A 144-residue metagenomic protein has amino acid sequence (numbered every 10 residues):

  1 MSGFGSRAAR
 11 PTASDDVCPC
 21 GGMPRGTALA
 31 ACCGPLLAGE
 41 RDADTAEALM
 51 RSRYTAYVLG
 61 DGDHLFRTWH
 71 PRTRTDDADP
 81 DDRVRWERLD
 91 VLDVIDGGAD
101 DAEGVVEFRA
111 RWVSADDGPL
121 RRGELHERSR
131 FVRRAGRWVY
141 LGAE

Functional and structural regions predicted by a protein language model:
M1-R10, G98, R130: Intrinsically disordered, low-complexity linkers and tails
G3, S14-T27: Short Cys/His-rich zinc-binding micro-motifs
D16, A102, G136-R137: Beta-strand-connecting loop/turn residues
G21-M23, P35, R134: Small disulfide-bonded, cysteine-rich extracellular recognition modules and tandem repeats
A28-L36: Cysteine-rich micro-motifs
P35-D82: Core segments of small alpha/beta cavity-forming domains
D81-E124: Surface-exposed, charged secondary-structure patches
G123-E144: Short beta-strand edge/turn micro-motifs at domain boundaries
